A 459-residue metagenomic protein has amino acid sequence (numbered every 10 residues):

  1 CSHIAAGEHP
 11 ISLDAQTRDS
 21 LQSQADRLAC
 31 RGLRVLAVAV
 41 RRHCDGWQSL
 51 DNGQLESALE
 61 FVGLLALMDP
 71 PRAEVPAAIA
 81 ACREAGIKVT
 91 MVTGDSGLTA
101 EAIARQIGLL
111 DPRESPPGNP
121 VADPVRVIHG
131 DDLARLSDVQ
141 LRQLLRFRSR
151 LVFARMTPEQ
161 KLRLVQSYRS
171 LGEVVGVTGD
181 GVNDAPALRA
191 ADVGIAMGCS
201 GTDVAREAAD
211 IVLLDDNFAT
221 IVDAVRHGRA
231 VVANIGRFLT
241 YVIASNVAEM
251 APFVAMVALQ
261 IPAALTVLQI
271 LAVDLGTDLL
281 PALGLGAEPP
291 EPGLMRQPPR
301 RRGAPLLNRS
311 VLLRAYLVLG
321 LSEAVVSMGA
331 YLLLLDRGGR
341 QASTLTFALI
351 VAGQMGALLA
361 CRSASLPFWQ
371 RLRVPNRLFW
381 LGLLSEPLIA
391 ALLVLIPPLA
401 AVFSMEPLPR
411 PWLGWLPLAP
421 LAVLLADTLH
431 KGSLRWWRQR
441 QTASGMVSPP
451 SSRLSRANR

Functional and structural regions predicted by a protein language model:
C1-S167, L171, A185, C199-S200 (+5 more regions): Cytosolic catalytic headpieces and adjacent flexible linkers of membrane translocases
L28, V38, L59, C82 (+13 more regions): Residue-level signature of catalytic and energy-coupling elements of molecular machines, predominantly ATP/GTP-dependent
S115, P120-G176, A191, A196-F368: Membrane-embedded transport module
V326-G329, S385-A401: Hydrophobic alpha-helical transmembrane segments in multi-pass integral membrane proteins
L335-R337, P367-W369, P398-E406: Membrane-interface helix termini and inter-helical loops of multi-pass transporters
Q354-L358, A390, V423-G432: Alpha-helical transmembrane segments
Q370-F379: Cytoplasmic-side transmembrane-helix entry/capping segments in multi-pass membrane proteins
L429-T442: Membrane-interface capping segments at transmembrane-helix boundaries
